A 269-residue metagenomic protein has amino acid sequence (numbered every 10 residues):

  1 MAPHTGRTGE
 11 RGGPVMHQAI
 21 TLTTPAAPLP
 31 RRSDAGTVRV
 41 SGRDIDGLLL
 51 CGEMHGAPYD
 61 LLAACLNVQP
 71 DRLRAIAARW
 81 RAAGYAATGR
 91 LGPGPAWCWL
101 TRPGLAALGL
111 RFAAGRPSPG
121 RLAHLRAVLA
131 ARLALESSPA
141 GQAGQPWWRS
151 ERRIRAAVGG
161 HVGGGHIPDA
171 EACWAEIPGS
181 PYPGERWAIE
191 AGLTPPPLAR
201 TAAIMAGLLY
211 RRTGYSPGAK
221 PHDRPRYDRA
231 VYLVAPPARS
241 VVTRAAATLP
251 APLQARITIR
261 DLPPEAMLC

Functional and structural regions predicted by a protein language model:
M1-R116: Nuclease-adjacent, charged terminal/linker segments that flank catalytic cores
G36-R39, E176-P181, P221-D223: Short boundary motifs at domain starts and secondary-structure transition points
L50, A134, A245-T248: Residues that form generic nucleotide/phosphate-binding pockets
E53, S137-G141, E176, Y210-P217 (+1 more regions): Secondary-structure boundary motif
G89, R121, G141-E185, G192-A203: Active-site metal-binding core of divalent-cation-utilizing nuclease and nuclease-like domains
F112-R153: Amphipathic alpha-helical dimerization/coiled-coil segments that flank or bridge DNA-binding/regulatory modules
P181-W187, A191-P250: Catalytic cores of nucleic-acid endonucleases
A246-C269: Charged, structured surface patches that assemble and position nucleic-acid processing machinery
